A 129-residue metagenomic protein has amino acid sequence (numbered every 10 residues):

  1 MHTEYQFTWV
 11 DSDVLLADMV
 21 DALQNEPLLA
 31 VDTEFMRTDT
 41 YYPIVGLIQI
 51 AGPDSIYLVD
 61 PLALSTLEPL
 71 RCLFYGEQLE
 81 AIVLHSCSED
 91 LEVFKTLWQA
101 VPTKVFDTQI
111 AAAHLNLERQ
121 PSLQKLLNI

Functional and structural regions predicted by a protein language model:
M1-L29, T33: N-terminal accessory regions of nucleic-acid-interacting proteins
W9, Q49-I129: Active-site-proximal helix-loop-helix substrate-binding element of RNase H-like nuclease domains
D11-D13, L28-D32, T40-Y41, A63-S65 (+1 more regions): Short amphipathic alpha-helical surface micro-motifs
D18-V20, T38, L70-L73: Short, flexible, glycine/charge-rich loop motifs used to bind or transfer phosphoryl groups or to couple energy/partner
A22, D39-Y41, Q99: Sterically constrained small-residue positions within well-ordered secondary structures of folded domains
E26, I44-V45, L79-E80: Short, surface-exposed beta-edge/turn micro-motifs
E34-I56: An N-terminal structural lobe/cap that precedes and organizes the functional/catalytic core across diverse proteins
